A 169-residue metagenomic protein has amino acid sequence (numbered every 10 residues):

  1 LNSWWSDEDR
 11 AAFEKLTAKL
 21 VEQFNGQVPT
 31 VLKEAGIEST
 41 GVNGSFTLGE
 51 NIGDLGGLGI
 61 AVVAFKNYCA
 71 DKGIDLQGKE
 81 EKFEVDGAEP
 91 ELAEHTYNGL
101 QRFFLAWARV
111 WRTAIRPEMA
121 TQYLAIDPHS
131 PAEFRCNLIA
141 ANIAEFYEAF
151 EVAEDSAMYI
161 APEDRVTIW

Functional and structural regions predicted by a protein language model:
L1-W169: Zinc-dependent metallohydrolase catalytic domains
